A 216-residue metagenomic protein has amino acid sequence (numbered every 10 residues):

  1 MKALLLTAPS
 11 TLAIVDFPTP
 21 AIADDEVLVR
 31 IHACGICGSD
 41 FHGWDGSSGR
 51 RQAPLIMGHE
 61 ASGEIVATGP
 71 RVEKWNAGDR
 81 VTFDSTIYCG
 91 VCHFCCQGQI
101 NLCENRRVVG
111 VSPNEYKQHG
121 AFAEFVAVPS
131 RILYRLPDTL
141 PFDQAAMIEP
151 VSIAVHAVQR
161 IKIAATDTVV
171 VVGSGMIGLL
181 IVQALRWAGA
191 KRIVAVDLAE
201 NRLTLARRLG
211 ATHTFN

Functional and structural regions predicted by a protein language model:
K2, A13, P18, R30 (+2 more regions): Residues located in well-ordered beta-strands
T7, P18-T19, Q52-G58, P113-Q118 (+1 more regions): Short Gly/Pro-enriched turn/cap motifs at secondary-structure boundaries
A8, G46, P70, D138 (+2 more regions): Short, conserved catalytic or interaction motifs in soluble domains
A8-S10, A23: Residue-level recognition of beta-strand termini and adjacent short loop/turns
P20-C34, S47-C96, P137-L140: Glycine-rich beta-strand-centered segment in the early N-terminal region that forms part of a ligand/cofactor-binding
S39-D45: Cytochrome P450 core scaffold surrounding the K-helix E-X-X-R motif and the conserved "meander" helix-loop region
V91-V172: NAD(P)H dinucleotide-binding glycine-rich loop of Rossmann-like/cofactor-binding domains, especially the beta1-alpha1
L140-N216: Mid-domain Rossmann-like dinucleotide-binding core that forms the NAD(H)/NADP(H) cofactor-binding site
